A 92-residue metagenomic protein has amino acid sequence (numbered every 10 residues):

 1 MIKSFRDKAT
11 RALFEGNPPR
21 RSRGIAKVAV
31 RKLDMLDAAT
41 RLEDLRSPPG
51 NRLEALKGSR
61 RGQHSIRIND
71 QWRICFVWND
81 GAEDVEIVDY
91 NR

Functional and structural regions predicted by a protein language model:
M1-L33: Arg/Lys-rich, positively charged N-terminal/basic patches that mediate binding to nucleic acids
I2, R11, S22, L42 (+2 more regions): Generic secondary-structure boundary/loop-capping signal
K3, R31-K32, R52, R67 (+1 more regions): Basic side chains
G24-G50: Compact soluble domain cores
T40-I66: A short, surface-exposed loop/turn module that caps and links secondary-structure elements
K57, Q63-R92: Enriched for short, Lys/Arg-rich terminal
